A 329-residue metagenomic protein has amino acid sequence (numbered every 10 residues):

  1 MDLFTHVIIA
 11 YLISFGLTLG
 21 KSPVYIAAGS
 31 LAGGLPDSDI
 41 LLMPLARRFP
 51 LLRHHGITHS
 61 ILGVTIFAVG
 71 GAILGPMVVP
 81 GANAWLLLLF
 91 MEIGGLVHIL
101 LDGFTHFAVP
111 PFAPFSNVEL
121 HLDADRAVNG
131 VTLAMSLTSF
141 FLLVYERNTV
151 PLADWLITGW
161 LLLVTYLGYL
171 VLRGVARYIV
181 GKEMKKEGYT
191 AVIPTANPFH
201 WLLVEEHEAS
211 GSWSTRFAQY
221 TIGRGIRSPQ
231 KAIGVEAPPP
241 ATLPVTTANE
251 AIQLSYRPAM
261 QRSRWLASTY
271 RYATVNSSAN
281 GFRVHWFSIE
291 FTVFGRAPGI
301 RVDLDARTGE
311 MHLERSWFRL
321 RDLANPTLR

Functional and structural regions predicted by a protein language model:
M1-R216, T221-I233, A324-L328: N-terminal membrane-targeting hydrophobic helices
V175-R329: C-terminal regulatory/interaction regions
